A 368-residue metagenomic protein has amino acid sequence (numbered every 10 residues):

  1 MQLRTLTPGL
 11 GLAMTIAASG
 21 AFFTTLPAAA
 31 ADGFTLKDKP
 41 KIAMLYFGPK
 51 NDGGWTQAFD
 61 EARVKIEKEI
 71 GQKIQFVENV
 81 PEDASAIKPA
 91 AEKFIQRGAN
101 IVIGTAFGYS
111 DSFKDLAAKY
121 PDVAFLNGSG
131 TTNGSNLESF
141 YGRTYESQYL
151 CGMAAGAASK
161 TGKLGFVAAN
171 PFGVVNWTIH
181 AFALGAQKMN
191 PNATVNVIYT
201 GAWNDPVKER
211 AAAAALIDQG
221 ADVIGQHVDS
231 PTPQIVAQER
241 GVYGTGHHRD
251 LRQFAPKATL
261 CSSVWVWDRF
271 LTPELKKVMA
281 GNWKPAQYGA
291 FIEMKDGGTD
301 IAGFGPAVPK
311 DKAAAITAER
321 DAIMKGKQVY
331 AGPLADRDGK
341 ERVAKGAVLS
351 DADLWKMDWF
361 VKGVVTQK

Functional and structural regions predicted by a protein language model:
M1-M14: Bacterial N-terminal signal peptides that target proteins for export
Q2-R4, L26-A31: Short linear, low-complexity motifs centered on an aromatic residue
G9, L26, F34-L36: Surface-exposed charge patches in extracellular/virion surface proteins
I16-A28: C-terminal segment of classical bacterial N-terminal signal peptides
A31-K368: A residue-level marker of the well-folded mature domains of exported/periplasmic proteins
